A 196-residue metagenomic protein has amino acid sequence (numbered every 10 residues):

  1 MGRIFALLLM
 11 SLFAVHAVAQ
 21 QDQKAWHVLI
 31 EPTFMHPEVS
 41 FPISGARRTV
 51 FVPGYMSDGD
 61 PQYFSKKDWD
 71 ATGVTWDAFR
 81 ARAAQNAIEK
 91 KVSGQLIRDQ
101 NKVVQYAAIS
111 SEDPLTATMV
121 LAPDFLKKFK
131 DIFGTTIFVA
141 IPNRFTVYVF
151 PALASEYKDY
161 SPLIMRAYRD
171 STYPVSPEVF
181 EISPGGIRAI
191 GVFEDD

Functional and structural regions predicted by a protein language model:
G2-L7: Sec-dependent signal peptide recognition, specifically the positively charged N-region followed immediately by
A14-V15: N-terminal signal peptide c-region/cleavage motif recognized by signal peptidases
A19-D196: Contiguous interface-forming segments/domains that mediate binding rather than catalysis
